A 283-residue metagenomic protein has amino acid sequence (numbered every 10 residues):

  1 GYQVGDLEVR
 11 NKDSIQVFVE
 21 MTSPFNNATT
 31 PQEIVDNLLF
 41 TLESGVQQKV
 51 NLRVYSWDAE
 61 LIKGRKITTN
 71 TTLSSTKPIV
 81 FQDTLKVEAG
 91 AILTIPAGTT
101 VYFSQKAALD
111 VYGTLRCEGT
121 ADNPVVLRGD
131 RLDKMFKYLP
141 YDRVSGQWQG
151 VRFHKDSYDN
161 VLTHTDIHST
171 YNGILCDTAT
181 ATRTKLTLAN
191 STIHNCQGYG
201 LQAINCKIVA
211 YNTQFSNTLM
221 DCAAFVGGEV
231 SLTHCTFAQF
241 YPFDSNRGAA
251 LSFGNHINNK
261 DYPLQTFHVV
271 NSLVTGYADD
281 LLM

Functional and structural regions predicted by a protein language model:
Y2-M283: Beta-strand/loop edge motif enriched in small/polar residues
